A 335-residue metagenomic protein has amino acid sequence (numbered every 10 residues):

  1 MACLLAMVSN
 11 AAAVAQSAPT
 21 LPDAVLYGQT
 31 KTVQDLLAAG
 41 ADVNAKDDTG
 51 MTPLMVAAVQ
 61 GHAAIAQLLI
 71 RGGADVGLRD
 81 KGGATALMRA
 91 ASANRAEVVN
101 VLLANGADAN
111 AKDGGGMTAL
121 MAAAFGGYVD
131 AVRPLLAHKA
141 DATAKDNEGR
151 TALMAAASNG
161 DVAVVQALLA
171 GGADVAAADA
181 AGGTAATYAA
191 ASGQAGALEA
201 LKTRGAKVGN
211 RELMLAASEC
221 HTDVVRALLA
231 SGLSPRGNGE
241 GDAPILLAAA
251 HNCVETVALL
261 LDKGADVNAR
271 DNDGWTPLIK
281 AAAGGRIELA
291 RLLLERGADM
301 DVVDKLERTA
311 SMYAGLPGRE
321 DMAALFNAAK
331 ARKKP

Functional and structural regions predicted by a protein language model:
M1-N10: Bacterial N-terminal signal peptides
A13-D23, E199-E219, R226-G232, R236-E240 (+4 more regions): Ankyrin-repeat-protein effector appendages
A15-A38: Short N-terminal segments immediately surrounding and downstream of signal-peptide cleavage
Q16-D23, K46-T52, R79-T85, K112-T118 (+6 more regions): Ankyrin-repeat boundary/"N-cap" motif
D23-Q29, V56-H62, R89-R95, A122-Y128 (+6 more regions): Ankyrin repeat A-helix N-terminal signature
Q29-L37, H62-I70, R95-L103, Y128-L136 (+6 more regions): Ankyrin repeat structural motif
L36-G72: N-terminal, post-signal-peptide region of Sec/Tat-exported proteins
